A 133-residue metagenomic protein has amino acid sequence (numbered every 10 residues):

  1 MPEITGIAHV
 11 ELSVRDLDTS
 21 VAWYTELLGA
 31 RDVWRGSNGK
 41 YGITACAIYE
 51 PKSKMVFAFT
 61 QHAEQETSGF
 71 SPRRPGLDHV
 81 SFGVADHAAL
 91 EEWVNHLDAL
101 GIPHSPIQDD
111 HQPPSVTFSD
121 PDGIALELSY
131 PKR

Functional and structural regions predicted by a protein language model:
P2, E11-V56, Q61: Core segments of cupin and vicinal oxygen chelate
P2-E3, V94-R133: Vicinal oxygen chelate
T5-A8, V33, D78, S105: A short, local hydrophobic-aromatic micro-motif
I7-R15, C46, P51, S68-H96 (+1 more regions): Vicinal oxygen chelate
V21-A22, E91, L126: Alpha-helical elements of the RecA-like P-loop NTPase motor core of helicases
W34, I43, E64-G69, H104: A short, acidic/glycine-rich surface segment
S37-N38, S71-P72, P106-I107: Short Gly/Pro-enriched turn/cap motifs at secondary-structure boundaries
T60-E66, Y130-K132: Acetyl-CoA-dependent GNAT
